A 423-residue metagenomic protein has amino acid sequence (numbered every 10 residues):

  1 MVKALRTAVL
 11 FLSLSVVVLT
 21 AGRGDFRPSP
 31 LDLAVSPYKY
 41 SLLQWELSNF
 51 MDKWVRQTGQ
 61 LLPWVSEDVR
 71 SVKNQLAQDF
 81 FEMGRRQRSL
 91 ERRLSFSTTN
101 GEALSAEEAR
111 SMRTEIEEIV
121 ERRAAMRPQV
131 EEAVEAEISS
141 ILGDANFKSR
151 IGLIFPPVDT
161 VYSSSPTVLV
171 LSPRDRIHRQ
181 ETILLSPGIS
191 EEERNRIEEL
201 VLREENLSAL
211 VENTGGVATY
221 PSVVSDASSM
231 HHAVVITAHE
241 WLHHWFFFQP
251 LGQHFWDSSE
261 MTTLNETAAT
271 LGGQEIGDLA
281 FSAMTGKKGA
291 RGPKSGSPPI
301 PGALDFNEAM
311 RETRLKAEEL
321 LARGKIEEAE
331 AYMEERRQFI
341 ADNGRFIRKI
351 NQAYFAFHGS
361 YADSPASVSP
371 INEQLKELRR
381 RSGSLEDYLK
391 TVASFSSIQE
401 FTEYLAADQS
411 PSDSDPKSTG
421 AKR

Functional and structural regions predicted by a protein language model:
M1-D144, S382-R423: N-terminal low-structure segments adjacent to metalloprotease catalytic domains across cellular compartments
V2-K3, D79, A133, E137 (+3 more regions): Charged, low-complexity, helix-prone segments enriched in Lys/Glu/Asp/Gln
K3-V9, P299-R423: Pan-zinc metallopeptidase signature
R6, G22, V72-K73, R93-E115 (+10 more regions): Aromatic-enriched hydrophobic runs in primary sequence
Y40, T263-G324: Metalloprotease/metallohydrolase-associated module, dominated by Zn2+-dependent proteases
V69, L76, F80-M83, D226-V235 (+5 more regions): Solvent-exposed, acidic/flexible segments
R70, A218, T313-R314: Acidic/histidine-rich, surface-exposed loop or edge segments in extracytoplasmic proteins
R88, S95-P293: Acidic/His-rich structured neighborhood in mature extracellular/periplasmic domains
